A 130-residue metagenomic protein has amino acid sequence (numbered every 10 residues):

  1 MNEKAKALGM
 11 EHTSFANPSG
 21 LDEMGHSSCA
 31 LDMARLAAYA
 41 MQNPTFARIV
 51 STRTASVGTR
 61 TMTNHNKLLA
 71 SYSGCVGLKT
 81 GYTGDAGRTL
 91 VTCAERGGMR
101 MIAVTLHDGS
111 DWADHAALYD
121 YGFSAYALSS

Functional and structural regions predicted by a protein language model:
M1-T13: Short, charged, amphipathic alpha-helices and their helix-cap/turn boundaries
M10-S14, P18, D22-S130: Domain-terminus/edge residues, biased toward the C-terminal soluble/receptor-binding domains of extracytoplasmic
